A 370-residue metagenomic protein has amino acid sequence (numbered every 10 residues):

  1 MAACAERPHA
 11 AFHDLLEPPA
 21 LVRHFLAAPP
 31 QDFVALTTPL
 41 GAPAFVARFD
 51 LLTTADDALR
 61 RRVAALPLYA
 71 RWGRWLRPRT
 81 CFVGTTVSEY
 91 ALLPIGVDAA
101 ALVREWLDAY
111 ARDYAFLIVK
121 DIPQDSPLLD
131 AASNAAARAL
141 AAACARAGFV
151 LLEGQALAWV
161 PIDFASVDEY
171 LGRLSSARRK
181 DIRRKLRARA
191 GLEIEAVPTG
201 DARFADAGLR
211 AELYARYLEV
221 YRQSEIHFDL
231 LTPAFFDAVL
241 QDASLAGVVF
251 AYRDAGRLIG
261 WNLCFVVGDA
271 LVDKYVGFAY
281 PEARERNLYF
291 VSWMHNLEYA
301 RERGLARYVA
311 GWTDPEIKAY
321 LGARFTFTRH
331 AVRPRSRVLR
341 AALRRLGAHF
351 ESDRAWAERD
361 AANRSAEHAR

Functional and structural regions predicted by a protein language model:
M1-R370: N-acyltransferase acceptor-side catalytic subdomain
